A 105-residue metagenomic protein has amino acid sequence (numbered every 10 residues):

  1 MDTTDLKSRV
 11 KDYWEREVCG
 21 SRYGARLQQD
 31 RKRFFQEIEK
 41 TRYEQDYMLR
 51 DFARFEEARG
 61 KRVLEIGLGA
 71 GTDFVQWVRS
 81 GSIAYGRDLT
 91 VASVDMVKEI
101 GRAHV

Functional and structural regions predicted by a protein language model:
M1-Q36: N-terminal, positively charged/glycine-rich alpha-helical extensions of SAM-dependent methyltransferases
L6, V10, E17, M48-D51 (+2 more regions): Alpha-helical packing segments of well-folded alpha/beta enzyme cores
V18-C19, E39, G60, S82: Intrinsically disordered, low-complexity regulatory segments enriched in acidic/serine/proline/glutamine/glycine
Y23, F35, E44-D46, G67-G71: Short hydrophobic/aromatic-rich motifs at helix boundaries and adjacent loops
Q29-K61: Conserved alpha-helix/loop element of class I SAM-dependent methyltransferases that forms part of the SAM/SAH-binding
A58-R102: Class I SAM-dependent methyltransferase SAM/SAH-binding core
